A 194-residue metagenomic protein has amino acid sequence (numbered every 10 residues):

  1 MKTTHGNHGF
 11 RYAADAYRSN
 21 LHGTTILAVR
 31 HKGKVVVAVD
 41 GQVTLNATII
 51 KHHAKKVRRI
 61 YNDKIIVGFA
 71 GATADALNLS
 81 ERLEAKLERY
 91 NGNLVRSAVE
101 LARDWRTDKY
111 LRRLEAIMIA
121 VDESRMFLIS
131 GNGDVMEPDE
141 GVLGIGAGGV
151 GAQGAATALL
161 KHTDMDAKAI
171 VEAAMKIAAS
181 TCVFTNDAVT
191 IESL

Functional and structural regions predicted by a protein language model:
M1-G9: N-terminal chloroplast transit peptides
H8, H53, D63-I65, L114-A116 (+3 more regions): Generic structural motif recognizing short loop/turn segments at the entrances and edges of beta-strands
H8-R112, G149-Q153, A158-K168: Conserved short S/T/G-enriched processing/targeting/catalytic segments and their helical context
D15-Y17, K64, V135-I145: A short glycine/serine-rich beta->alpha loop
G23, R103-T107, R112, M126 (+4 more regions): C-terminal binding/interaction regions
T24-R30, V35-A38, A116-V121, F127-L128 (+1 more regions): Short beta-strand scaffold segments in enzyme catalytic cores
G41-V43, T73, S124, G133 (+1 more regions): Acidic, glycine-rich active-site loops and adjacent beta-strand->loop/helix elements that engage anionic groups
I50-H52, A120-V135: Acidic-glycine-rich active-site phosphate/pyrophosphate-binding loop
